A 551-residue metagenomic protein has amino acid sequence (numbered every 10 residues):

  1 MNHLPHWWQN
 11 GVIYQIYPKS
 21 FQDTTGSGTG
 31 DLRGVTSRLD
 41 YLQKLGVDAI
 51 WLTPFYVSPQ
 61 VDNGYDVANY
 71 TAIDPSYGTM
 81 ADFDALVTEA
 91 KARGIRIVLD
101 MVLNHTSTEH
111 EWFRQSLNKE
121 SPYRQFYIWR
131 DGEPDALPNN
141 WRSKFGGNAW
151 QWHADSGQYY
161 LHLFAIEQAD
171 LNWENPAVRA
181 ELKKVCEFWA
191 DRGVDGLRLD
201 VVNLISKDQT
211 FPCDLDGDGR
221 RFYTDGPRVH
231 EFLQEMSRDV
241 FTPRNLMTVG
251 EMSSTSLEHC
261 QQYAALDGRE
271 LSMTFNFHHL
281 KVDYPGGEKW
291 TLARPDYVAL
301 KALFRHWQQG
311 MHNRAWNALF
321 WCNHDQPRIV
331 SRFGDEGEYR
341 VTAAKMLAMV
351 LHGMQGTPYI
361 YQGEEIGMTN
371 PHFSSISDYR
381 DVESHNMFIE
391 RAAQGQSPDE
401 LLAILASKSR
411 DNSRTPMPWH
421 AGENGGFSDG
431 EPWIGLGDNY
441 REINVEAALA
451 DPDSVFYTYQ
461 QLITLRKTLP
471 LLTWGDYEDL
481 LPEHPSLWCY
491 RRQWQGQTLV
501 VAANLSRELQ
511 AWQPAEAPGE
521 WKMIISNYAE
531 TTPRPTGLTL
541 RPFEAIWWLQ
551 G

Functional and structural regions predicted by a protein language model:
M1-G551: Active-site and adjacent substrate-binding regions of carbohydrate-active enzymes
